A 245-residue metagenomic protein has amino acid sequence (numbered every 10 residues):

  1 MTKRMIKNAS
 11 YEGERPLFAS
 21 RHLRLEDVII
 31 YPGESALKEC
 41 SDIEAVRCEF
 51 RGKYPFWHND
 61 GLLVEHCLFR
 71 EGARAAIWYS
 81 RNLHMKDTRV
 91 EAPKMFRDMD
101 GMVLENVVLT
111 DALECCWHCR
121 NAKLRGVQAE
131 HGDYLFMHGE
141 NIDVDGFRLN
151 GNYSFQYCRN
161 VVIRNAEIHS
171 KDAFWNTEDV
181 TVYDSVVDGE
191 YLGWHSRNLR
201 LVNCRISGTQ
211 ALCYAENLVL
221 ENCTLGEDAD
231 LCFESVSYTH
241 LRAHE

Functional and structural regions predicted by a protein language model:
T2-A19: Extended, small-residue-rich solenoid/repeat segments and analogous flexible loops that form exposed scaffolds
G13, Y31-P32, R47, R51-G52 (+17 more regions): Residues in short coils/turns that link rungs of repeat/solenoid architectures in beta-rich domains
H58-N121, Q128-A129: A generic tandem-repeat structural signature
R97-D98, D111-N176: Solenoidal tandem-repeat scaffolds enriched in leucines and small polar residues
T239-E245: Conserved small/polar residues in nucleotide/adenosyl-binding loops
